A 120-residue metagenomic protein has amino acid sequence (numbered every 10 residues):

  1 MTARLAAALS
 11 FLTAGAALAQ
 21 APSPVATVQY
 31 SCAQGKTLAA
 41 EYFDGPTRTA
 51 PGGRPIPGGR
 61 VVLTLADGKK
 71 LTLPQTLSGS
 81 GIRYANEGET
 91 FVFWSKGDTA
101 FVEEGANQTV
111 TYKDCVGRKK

Functional and structural regions predicted by a protein language model:
M1-A7: Bacterial N-terminal signal peptides that target proteins for export
A14-A16: N-terminal signal peptide c-region/cleavage motif recognized by signal peptidases
Q20-K120: Cysteine-centric segments in proteins
